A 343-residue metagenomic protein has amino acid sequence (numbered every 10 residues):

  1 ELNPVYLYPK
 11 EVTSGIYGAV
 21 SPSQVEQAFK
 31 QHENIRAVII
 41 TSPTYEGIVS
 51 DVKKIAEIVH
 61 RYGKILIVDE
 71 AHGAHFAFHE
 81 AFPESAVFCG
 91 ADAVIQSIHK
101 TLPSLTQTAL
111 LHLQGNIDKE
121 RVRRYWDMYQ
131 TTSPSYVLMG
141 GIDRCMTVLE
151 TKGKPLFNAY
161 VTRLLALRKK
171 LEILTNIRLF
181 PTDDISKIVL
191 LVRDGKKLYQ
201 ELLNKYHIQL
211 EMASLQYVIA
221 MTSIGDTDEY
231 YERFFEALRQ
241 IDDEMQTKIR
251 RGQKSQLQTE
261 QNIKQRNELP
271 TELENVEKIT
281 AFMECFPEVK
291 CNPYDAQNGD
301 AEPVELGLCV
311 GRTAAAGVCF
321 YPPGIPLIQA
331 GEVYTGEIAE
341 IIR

Functional and structural regions predicted by a protein language model:
E1-R178: Conserved PLP-enzyme active-site core in the AAT-like
K169-I249, E260, K264-V333, E337-I342: Conserved C-terminal alpha-helix-loop-beta "cap" of PLP-dependent enzymes that closes/shapes the active-site mouth
